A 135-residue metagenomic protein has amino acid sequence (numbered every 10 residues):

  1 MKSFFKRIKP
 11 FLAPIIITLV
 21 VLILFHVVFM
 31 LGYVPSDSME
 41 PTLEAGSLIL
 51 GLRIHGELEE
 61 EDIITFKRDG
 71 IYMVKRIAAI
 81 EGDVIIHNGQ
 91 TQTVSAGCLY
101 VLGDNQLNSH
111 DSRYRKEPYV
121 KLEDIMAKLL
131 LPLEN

Functional and structural regions predicted by a protein language model:
M1-N135: Extended hydrophobic leader/signal-anchor segments used for secretion and membrane insertion
